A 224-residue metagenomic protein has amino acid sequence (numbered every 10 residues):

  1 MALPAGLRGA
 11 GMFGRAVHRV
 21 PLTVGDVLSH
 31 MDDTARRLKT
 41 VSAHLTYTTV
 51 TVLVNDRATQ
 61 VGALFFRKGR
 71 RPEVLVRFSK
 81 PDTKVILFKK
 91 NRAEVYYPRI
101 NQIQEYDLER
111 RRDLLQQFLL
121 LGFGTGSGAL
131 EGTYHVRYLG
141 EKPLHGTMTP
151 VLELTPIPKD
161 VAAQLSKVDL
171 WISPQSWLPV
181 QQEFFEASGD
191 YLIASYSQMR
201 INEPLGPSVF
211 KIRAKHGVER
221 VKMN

Functional and structural regions predicted by a protein language model:
M1-V17: Bacterial Sec-dependent signal peptides at the C-terminal "C-region" and cleavage site
G6-G11, D33, W177, F185 (+1 more regions): Mature, folded catalytic cores of secreted/periplasmic enzymes
L22, Q104-Y106, L114, F118-L119 (+3 more regions): Gly/Pro-enriched, hydrophobic low-complexity segments that function as extracytoplasmic propeptides/linkers
L22-V95: N-terminal mature ectodomain segment of secretory-pathway/periplasmic proteins
A63-F65, K84-V85, H135, K167-W171: Short, surface-exposed charged micro-motifs
P72, N91, N101, Q175-W177: Beta-strand-connecting loop/turn residues
F78-S79, Y97-R99, E183-E186: Beta-turn initiation residues at beta-strand->coil junctions
V85-G124: Hydrophobic, well-structured mid-protein blocks that either form specific transmembrane helices
